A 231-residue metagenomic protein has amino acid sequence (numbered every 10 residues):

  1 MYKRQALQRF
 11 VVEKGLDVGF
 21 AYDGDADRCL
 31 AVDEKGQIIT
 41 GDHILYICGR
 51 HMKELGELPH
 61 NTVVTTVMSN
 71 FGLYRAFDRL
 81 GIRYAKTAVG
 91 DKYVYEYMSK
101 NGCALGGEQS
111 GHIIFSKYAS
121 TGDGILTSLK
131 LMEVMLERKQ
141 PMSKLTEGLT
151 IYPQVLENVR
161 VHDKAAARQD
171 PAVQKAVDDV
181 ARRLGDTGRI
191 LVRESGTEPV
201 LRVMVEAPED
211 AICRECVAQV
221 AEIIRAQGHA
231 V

Functional and structural regions predicted by a protein language model:
K3-R138, I151: Phosphate-binding chemistry for phosphorylated carbohydrates and sugar-nucleotides
D78-V231: Mobile late-domain/C-terminal helix-loop "cap" segments that border catalytic sites or the cytosolic face
